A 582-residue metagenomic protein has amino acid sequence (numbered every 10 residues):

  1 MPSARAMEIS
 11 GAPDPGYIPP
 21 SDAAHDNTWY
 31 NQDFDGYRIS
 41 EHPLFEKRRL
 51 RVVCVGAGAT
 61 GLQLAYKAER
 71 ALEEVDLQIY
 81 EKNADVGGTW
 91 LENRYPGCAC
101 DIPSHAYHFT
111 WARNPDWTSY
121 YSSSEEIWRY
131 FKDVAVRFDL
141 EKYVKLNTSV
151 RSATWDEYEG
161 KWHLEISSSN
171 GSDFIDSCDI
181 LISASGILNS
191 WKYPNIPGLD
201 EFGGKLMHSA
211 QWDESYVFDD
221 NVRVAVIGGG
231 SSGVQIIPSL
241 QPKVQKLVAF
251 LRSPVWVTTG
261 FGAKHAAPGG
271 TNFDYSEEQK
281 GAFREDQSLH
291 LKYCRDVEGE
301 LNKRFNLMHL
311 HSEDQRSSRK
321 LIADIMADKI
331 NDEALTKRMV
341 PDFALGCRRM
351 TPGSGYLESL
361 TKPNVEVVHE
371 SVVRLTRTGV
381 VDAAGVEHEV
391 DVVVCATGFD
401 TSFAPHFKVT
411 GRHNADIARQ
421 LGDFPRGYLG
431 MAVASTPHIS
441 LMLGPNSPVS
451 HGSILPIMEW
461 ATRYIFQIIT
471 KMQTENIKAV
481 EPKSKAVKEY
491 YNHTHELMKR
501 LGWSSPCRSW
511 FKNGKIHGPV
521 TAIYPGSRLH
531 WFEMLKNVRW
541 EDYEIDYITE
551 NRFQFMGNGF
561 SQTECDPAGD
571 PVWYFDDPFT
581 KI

Functional and structural regions predicted by a protein language model:
S3-D22, K47-L50, C54, A59-V144 (+2 more regions): Beta1-alpha1 glycine-rich phosphate/pyrophosphate-binding loop at the start of Rossmann-like nucleotide-binding domains
D14-I18, D26-N27, W256-T259, L310 (+2 more regions): C-terminal, flexible cofactor-proximal segment of oxidoreductases
A24, H42-R49, C54, A59-D76 (+8 more regions): Rossmann-like dinucleotide-binding core of oxidoreductases
L91-I102, I196-L199, P352-L357, T410-H438: FAD-binding beta-loop-beta segment adjacent to the flavin cofactor pocket
P115-D133, K145, L310-R316, A344-G355: Short beta-strand to alpha-helix junction loop
T118-L188: Feature captures the FAD/FMN-dependent oxidoreductase FAD-binding
L146-K161, V365-A383: A conserved short coil-to-beta-strand element within the FAD-binding core of flavoproteins
I196-L206, T378-G430: Central helical "cap/lid" subdomain
